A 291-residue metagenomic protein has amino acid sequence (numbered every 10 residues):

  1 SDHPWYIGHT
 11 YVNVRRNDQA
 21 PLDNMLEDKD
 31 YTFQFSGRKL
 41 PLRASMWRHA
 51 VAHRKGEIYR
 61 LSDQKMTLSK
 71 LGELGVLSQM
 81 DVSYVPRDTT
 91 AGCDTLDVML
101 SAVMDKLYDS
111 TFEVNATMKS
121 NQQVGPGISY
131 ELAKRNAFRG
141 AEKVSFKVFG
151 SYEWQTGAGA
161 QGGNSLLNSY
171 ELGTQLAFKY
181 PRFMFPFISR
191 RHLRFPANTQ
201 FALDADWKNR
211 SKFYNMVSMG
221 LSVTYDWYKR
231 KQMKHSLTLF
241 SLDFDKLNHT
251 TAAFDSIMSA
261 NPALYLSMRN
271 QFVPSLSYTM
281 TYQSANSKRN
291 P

Functional and structural regions predicted by a protein language model:
S1-M118, E131, F149-G150, W154: Periplasmic polypeptide-binding modules associated with outer-membrane biogenesis and secretion
D2-H3, R38-L42, A50-A52, S62 (+2 more regions): Transmembrane beta-strand segments of outer-membrane beta-barrel domains in Gram-negative and organellar OMPs
V51, Y84, Y108-S120, S129-Y130 (+4 more regions): Transmembrane beta-strand segments that form the barrel wall of outer-membrane beta-barrel proteins
D63-K65, V82-V85, M99, E113-N115 (+5 more regions): Composition- and surface-driven signal marking solvent-exposed, interaction-prone regions in large proteins
L74-S78, A102-Y108, K134-K143, F185 (+1 more regions): Secondary-structure transition/capping motifs at alpha-helix termini and the adjoining loop/turn into the next element
T89-G92, S120-Q123, F138-R139, S211-F213: Short glycine/serine/proline-enriched coil/turn segments at secondary-structure junctions
